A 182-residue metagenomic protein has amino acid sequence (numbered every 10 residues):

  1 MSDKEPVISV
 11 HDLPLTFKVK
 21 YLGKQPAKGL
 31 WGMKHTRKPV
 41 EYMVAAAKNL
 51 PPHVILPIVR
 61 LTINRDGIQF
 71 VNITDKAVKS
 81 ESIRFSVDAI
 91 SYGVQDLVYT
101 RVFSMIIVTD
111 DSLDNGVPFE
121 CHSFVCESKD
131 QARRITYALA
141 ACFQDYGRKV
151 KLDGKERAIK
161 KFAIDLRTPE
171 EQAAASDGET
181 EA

Functional and structural regions predicted by a protein language model:
M1-A182: Non-catalytic membrane-recruitment/adaptor modules and adjacent regulatory linkers in eukaryotic signaling/cytoskeletal
